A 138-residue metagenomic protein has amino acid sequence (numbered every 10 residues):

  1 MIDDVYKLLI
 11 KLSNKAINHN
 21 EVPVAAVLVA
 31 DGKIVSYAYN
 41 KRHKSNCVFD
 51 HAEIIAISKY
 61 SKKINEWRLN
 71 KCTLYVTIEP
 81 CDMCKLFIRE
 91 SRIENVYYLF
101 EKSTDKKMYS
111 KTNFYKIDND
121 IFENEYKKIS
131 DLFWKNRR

Functional and structural regions predicted by a protein language model:
M1-H19, P80-R138: Zinc-dependent deaminase
L9, S13-A16, A52, A56-Y60: Stable alpha-helical structural segments in soluble proteins, enriched in small hydrophobic residues
N20-V24, N70: Short, basic and Ser/Thr-rich N-terminal targeting/leader segments
V24-G32: Short beta-strand scaffold segments in enzyme catalytic cores
K41-I55: A short, polar/charged loop-to-alpha-helix boundary motif
R42, V76, F100: Residues that line or immediately flank small-molecule/substrate-binding pockets and catalytic motifs
E66-I78: Immediate flanking context of iron-sulfur cluster ligation sites
